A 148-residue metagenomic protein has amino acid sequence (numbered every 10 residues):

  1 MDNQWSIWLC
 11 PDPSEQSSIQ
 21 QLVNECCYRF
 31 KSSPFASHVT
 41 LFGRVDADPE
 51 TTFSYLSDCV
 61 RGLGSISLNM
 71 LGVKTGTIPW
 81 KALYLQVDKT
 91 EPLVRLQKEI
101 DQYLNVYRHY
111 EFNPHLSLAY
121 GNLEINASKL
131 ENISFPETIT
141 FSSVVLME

Functional and structural regions predicted by a protein language model:
M1-N69, K89-S143: Basic, often amphipathic N-terminal segments
K74-Y84: Short, basic/glycine-rich phosphate-binding loops at helix/coil junctions that contact nucleotide phosphates
